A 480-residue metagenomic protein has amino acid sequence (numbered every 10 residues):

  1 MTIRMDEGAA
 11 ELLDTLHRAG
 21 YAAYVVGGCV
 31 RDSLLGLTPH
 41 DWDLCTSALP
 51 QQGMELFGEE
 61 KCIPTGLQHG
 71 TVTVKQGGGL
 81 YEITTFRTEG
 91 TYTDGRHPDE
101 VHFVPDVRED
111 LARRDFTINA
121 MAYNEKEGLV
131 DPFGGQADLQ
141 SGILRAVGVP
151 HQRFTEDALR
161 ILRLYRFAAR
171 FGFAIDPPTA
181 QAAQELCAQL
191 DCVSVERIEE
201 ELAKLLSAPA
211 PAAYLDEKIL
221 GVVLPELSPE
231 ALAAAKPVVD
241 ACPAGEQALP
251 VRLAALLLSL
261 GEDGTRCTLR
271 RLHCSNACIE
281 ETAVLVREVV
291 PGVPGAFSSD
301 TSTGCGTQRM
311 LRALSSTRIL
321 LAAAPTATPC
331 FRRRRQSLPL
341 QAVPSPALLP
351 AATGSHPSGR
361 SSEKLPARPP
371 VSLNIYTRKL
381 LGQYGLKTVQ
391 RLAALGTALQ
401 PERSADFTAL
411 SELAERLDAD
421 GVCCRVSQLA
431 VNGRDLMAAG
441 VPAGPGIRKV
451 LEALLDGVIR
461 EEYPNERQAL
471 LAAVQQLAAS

Functional and structural regions predicted by a protein language model:
M1-S480: Catalytic cores of the polymerase beta-like nucleotidyltransferase superfamily and closely associated nucleotide
